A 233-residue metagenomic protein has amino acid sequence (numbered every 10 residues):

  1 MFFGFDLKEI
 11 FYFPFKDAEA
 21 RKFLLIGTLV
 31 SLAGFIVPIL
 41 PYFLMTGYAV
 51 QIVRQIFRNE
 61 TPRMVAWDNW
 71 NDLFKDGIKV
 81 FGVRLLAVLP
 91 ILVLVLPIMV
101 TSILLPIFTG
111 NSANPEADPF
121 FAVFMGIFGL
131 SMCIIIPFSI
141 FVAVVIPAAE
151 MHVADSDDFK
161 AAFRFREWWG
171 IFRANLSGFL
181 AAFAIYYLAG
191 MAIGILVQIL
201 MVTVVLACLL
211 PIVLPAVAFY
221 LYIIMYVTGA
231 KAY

Functional and structural regions predicted by a protein language model:
M1-F5, M99: Hydrophobic, membrane-facing alpha-helical anchors
G4, N59, T109-A113, V204 (+1 more regions): Short, flexible coil/linker elements and helix-boundary hinge sites characteristic of intrinsically disordered
G4-A33, W67-V93, V144-L196, I223-Y233: Interfacial aromatic "cap" segments that immediately flank transmembrane helices in multipass membrane proteins
I10, G27-L32, I39-T61, D72 (+2 more regions): Short, small/hydrophobic-residue-rich motifs at membrane-helix boundaries and re-entrant hairpins of integral membrane
L32-R58, F121-A161, G194-Y233: Selective recognition of hydrophobic, aromatic-rich stretches within alpha-helical transmembrane segments of polytopic
S102-G110, G178, L196-L200, C208: Short alpha-helix boundary/capping motifs
